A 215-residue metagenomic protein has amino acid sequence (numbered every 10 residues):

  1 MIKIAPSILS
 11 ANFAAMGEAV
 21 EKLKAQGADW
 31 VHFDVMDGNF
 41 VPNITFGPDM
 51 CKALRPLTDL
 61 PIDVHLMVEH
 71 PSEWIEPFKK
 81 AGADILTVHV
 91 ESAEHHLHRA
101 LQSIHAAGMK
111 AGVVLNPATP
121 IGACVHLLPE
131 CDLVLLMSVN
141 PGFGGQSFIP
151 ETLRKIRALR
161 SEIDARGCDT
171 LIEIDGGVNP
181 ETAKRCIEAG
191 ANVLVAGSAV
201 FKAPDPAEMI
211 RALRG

Functional and structural regions predicted by a protein language model:
M1-T87, S92-R99, H105-A111, C124-C131 (+6 more regions): Conserved N-terminal beta1-alpha1 strand-loop-helix module at the mouth
D84-E91, I187-A196: Short, electropositive alpha-helical surface patch
V114-A118: Short gly/ser/thr-rich secondary-structure transition/capping motifs
T119-A123: A short, acidic/glycine-rich surface segment
V139-P141: Short glycine-rich anion-binding loops that position phosphate/pyrophosphate groups of nucleotides and phosphorylated
A158-E162, R185-E188: Short basic/hydrophobic patches in alpha-helices and adjacent helix-turn junctions that form amphipathic surface motifs
I174-G177, V195-A199: Glycine-rich beta-strand-to-loop/alpha-helix junction loops that act as flexible
G177-A189: Acidic, divalent-metal-coordinating active-site segment for phosphoryl/phosphodiester hydrolysis, typified by short
